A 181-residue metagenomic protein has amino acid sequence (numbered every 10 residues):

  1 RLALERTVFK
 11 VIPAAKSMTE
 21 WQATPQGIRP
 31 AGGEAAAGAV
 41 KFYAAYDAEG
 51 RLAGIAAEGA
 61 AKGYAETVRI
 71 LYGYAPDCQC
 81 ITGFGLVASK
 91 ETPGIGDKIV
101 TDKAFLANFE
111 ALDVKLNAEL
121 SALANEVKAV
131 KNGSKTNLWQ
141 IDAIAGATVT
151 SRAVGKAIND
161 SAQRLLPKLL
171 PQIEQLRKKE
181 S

Functional and structural regions predicted by a protein language model:
R1-S181: Flexible, solvent-exposed loop/hinge segments and secondary-structure transition points
